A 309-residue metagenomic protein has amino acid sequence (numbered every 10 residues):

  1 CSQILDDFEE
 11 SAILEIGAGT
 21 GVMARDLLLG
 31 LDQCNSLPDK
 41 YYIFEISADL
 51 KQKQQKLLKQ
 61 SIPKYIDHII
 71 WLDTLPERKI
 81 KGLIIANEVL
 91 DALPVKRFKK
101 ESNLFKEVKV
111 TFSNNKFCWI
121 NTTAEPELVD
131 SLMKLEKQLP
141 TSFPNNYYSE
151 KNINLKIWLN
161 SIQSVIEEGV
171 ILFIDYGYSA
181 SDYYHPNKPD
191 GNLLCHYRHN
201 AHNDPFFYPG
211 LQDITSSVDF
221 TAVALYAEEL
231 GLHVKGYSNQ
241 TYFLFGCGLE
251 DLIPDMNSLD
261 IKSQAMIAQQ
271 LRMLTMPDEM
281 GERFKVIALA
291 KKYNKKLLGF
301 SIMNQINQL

Functional and structural regions predicted by a protein language model:
C1-E77: SAM cofactor-binding core of SAM-dependent methyltransferases, primarily the Rossmann-like beta-alpha-beta module
L14-I16, F44, I84-N87, I174: Active-site flanking residues adjacent to catalytic metal/cofactor-binding acidic residues
A48, L90, Y178: Short, glycine/acidic-enriched loop or turn micro-motifs at the edges of active sites
K51, L93-P94, S181: Conserved protein kinase catalytic core
L75-S102, Y148-I153, I157, S161-L172: A short SAM/SAH-binding and catalytic strip from SAM-dependent methyltransferases
I80, L104-K106, R283: A generic structural signal for well-ordered coil/turn residues at beta-strand boundaries that shape enzyme active-site
I85-M133, P186-H196: A mobile, often basic/glycine-rich helix-loop segment that functions as the active-site lid/recognition loop
M133-L309: Long, Lys/Arg- and hydrophobic-enriched amphipathic alpha-helices
